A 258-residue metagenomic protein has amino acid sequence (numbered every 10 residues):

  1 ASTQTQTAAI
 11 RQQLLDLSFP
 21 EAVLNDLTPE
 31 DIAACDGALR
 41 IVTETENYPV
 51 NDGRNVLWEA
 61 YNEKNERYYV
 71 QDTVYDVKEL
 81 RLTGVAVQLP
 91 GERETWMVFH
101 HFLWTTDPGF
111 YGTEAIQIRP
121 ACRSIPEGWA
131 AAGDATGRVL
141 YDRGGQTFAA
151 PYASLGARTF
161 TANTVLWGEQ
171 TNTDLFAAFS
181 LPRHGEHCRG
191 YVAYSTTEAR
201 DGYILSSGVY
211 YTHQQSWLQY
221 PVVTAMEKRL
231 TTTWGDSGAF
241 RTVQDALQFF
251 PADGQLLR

Functional and structural regions predicted by a protein language model:
A1-Q6: Gram-positive cell-envelope targeting signals
A9-Q12: Preferential activation on post-signal-peptide N-terminal prodomains/segments of secreted or lumenal proteins
D16-Y141: Short N-terminal edge-element motif at the start of the domain
N47-T73, T171, L175-R183, A193 (+1 more regions): Flexible coil/linker segments and helix-coil junctions enriched in charged and small residues
H101, H184-H187, H213: Histidine (H) residue identity feature
I118-G208: Short helix-loop boundary/capping segments
G208-R258: Glycine-rich, aromatic-bearing surface loops/beta-hairpins
